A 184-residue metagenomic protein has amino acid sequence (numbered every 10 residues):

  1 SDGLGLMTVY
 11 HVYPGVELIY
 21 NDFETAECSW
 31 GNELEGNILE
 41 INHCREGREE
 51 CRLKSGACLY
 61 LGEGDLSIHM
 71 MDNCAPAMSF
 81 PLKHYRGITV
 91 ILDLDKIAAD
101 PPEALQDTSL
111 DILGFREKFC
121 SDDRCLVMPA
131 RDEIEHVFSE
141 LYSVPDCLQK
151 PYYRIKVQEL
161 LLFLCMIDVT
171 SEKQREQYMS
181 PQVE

Functional and structural regions predicted by a protein language model:
D2-R86: N-terminal functional module of multi-domain proteins
R52-S180: Alpha-helical bundle regulatory/interaction domains
